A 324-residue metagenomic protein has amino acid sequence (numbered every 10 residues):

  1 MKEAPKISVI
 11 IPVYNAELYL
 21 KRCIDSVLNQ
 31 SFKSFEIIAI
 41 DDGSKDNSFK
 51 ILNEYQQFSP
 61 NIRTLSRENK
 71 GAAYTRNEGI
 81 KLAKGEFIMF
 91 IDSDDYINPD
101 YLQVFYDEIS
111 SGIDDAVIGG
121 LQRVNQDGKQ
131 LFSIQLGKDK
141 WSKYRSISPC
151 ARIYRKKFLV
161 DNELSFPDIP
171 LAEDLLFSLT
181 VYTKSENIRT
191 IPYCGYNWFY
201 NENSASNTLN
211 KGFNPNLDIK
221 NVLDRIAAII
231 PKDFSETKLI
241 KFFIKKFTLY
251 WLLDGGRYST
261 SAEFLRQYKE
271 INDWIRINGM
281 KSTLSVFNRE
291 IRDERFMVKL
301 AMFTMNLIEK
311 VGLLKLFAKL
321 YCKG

Functional and structural regions predicted by a protein language model:
M1-I219, P231-K232: Nucleotide-sugar donor-binding/catalytic module of glycosyltransferases that assemble extracellular/cell-envelope
R152, K245-K246, E309, F317: Polar/charged side chains located within well-ordered beta-strands of beta-rich proteins
I169-F177, R225-A228, K246-G255, L284-T304: A short, terminal or domain-edge coil/loop segment
G195-E202, T208-T237, F242, K246-G279: Catalytic core of nucleotide-sugar-dependent glycosyltransferases
S259-G324: Membrane-interface aromatic/basic loop that binds lipid-linked glycans or pyrophosphate carriers, typified by
